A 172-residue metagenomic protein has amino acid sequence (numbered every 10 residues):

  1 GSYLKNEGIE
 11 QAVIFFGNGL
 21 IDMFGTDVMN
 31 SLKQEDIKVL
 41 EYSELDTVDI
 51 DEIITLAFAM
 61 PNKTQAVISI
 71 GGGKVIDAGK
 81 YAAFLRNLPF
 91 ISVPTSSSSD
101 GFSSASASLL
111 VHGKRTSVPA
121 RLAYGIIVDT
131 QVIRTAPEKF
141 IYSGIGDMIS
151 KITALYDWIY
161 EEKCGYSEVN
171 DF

Functional and structural regions predicted by a protein language model:
G1-A66, S143-G146, S150: ATP/NTP phosphate-donor binding region
S2, I53-L56, I76-A78, H112-K114: A generic local structural motif
F15-F16, G71, V128: Short beta-strand/turn micro-motifs composed of small residues that flank or help shape donor/cofactor-binding pockets
L20, V48, G71, I133 (+1 more regions): Catalytic cores of large soluble enzymes that bind and process phosphate-bearing ligands
I21-G25, G72-K80, S99-S103: Short glycine/serine/threonine-rich phosphate/pyrophosphate-binding segments that cradle anionic phosphate groups
M60-S96: A short, small-residue-rich loop immediately preceding and capping a beta-strand
F84-F172: A glycine/threonine-rich phosphate-anchoring loop and its flanking beta-alpha core in nucleotide/phosphate-binding
